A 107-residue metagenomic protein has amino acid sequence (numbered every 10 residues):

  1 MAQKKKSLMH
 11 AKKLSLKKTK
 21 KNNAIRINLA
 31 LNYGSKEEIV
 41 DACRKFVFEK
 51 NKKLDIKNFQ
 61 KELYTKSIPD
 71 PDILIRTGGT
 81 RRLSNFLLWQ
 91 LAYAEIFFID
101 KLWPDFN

Functional and structural regions predicted by a protein language model:
M1-N107: Flexible, compositionally biased loop and terminal segments
